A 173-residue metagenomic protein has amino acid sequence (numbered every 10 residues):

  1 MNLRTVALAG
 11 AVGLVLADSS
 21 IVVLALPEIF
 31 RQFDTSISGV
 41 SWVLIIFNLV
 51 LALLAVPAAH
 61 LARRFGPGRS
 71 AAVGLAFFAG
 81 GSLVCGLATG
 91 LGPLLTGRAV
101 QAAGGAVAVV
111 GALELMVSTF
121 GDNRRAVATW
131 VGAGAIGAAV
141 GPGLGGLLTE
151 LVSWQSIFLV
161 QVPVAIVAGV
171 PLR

Functional and structural regions predicted by a protein language model:
M1-L172: Transmembrane-helix bundle of Major Facilitator Superfamily
